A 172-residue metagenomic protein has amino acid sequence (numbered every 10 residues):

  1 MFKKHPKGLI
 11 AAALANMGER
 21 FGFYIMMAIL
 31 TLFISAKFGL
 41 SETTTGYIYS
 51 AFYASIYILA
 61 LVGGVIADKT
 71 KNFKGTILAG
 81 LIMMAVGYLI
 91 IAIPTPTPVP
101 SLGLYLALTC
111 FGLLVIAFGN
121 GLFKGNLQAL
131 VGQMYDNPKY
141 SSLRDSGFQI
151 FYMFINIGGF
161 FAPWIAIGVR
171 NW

Functional and structural regions predicted by a protein language model:
M1-N16, R20, V99-A107: Cytosolic juxtamembrane N-terminal segment immediately preceding the first transmembrane helix of multi-pass
M17, G87, P100-N126: Hydrophobic core of transmembrane alpha-helices in multi-pass small-molecule transporters, especially MFS/SLC-type
A28-T44, N171: Short amphipathic helix-loop junctions that connect adjacent transmembrane helices in Major Facilitator Superfamily/SLC
Y47-D68, A85, K124, F160: Central cavity-lining transmembrane alpha-helices of secondary-active solute carriers, predominantly the Major
S55-I56, L143-N171: Glycine-rich segments within core transmembrane alpha-helices of 12-TM secondary carriers
K69-M84, S142: Cytoplasmic membrane-interface "Motif A"-like loop-to-helix N-cap segments of 12-TM Major Facilitator Superfamily
T76-I77, T109, F148: Primarily marks hydrophobic transmembrane alpha-helices of the MFS/SLC 12-helix fold
A79-Y105: C-terminal ends and interior cores of transmembrane alpha-helices in multi-pass membrane transporters/permeases
